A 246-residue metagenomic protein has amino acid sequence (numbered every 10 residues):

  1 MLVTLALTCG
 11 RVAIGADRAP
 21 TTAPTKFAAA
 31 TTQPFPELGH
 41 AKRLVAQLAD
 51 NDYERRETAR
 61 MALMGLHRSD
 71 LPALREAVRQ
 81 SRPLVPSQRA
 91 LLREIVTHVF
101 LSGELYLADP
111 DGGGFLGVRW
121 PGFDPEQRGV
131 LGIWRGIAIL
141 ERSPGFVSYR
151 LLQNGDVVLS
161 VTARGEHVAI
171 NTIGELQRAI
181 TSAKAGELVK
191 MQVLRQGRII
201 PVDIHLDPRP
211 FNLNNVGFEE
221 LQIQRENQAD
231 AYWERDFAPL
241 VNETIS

Functional and structural regions predicted by a protein language model:
M1-G10: Bacterial N-terminal signal peptides
A28-F35, E57-R68, A90-V99: Structural detector for internal amphipathic alpha-helices that build alpha-solenoid repeat scaffolds
Q33, H40, E94-E141, D203 (+1 more regions): PDZ/PDZ-like peptide-tail recognition elements
E37-A46, R68-R79, L105-D109: Amphipathic alpha-helical scaffolding segments comprising HEAT/armadillo-like alpha-solenoid repeats
A46-E54, Q80-S87: Short coil turns that connect the paired helices of HEAT/ARM alpha-solenoid repeats
D52, E57, D124-L131, S143-V158: PDZ/PDZ-like domain micro-motif
D52, S160-Q192: PDZ domains, with a preference for the canonical peptide-binding region formed by the helix
R56, L63-H67, S148-I173: Conserved PDZ fold ligand-binding element
